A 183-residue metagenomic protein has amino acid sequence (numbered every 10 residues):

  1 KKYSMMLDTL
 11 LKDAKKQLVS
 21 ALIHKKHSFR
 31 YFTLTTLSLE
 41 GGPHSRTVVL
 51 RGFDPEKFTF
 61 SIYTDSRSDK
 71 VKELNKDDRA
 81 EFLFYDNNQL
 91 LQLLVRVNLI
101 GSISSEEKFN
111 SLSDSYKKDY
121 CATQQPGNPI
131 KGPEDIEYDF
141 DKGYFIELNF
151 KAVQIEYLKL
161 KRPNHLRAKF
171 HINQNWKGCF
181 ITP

Functional and structural regions predicted by a protein language model:
M5-K57: An N-terminal domain-cap segment
R30-F32, R46, D78, G143-I146 (+1 more regions): Short beta-strand or tight-loop elements that sit immediately N-terminal to catalytic metal-binding acidic residues
T36-E40, F84-N88, K159, I172: Short acidic, glycine-rich loop/turn motifs
L37, D65, Y85, K151-V153: Structured loops at beta-to-helix junctions and adjacent beta-edge loops in soluble globular domains
P43-H44, E73-K76, L160-P163: Short glycine/proline-enriched turns and hinge-like loops at secondary-structure junctions
R51-Q89: A short mixed-secondary-structure module that forms the rim of ligand-binding clefts
L91-P183: Charged, gly/pro-rich active-site loop segments
